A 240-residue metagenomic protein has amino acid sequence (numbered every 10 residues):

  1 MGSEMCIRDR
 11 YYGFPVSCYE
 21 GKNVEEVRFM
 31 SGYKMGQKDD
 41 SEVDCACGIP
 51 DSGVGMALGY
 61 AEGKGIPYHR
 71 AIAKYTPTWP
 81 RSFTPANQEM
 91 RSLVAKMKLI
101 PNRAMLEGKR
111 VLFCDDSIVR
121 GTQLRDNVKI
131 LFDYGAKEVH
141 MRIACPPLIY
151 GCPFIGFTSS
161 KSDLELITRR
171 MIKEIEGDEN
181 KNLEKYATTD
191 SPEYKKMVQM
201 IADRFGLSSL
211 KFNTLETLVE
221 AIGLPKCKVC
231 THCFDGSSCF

Functional and structural regions predicted by a protein language model:
M1-E4, R8-F240: PRPP-associated nucleotide enzymes
